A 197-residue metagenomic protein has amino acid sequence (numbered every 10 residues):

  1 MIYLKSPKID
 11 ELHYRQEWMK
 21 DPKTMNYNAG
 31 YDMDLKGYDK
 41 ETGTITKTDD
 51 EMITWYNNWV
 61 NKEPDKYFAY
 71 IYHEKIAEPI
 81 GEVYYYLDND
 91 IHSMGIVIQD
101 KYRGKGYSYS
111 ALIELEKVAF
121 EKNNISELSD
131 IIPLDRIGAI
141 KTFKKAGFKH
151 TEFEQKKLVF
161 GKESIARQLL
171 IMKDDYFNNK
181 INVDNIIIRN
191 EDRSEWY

Functional and structural regions predicted by a protein language model:
M1-D21, F68, Y72-Y197: Acyl-donor (CoA/ACP) binding surface of acyl/acetyltransferases
E17-T46: Helix-loop element at the rim of GNAT/NAT acetyltransferase active sites that forms part of the acceptor-substrate
P22-K23, W59-E63, K173: A general structural signal marking secondary-structure boundaries and capping sites
T24, T42-T48, T54, I76 (+2 more regions): Residue-identity detector for threonine
N26-N28, G43, V60-N61, Y102-R103 (+1 more regions): Short, contiguous strand/loop micro-motifs
D34-L35, T48-D49, E152, M172-K173: General structural signal for secondary-structure boundaries
L35-D65: Active-site rim helix/loop that mediates acceptor-substrate recognition in acyltransferases
